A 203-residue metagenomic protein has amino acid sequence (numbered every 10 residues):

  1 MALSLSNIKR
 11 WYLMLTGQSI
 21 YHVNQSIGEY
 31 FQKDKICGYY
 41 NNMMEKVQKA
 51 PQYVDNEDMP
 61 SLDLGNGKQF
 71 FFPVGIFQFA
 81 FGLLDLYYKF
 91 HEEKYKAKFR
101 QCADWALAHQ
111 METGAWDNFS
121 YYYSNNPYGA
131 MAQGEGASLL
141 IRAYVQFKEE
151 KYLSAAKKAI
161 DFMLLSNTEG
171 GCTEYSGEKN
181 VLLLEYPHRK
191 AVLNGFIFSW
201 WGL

Functional and structural regions predicted by a protein language model:
M1-L203: Glycan-recognition and catalytic cores of secretory/periplasmic carbohydrate-active enzymes
